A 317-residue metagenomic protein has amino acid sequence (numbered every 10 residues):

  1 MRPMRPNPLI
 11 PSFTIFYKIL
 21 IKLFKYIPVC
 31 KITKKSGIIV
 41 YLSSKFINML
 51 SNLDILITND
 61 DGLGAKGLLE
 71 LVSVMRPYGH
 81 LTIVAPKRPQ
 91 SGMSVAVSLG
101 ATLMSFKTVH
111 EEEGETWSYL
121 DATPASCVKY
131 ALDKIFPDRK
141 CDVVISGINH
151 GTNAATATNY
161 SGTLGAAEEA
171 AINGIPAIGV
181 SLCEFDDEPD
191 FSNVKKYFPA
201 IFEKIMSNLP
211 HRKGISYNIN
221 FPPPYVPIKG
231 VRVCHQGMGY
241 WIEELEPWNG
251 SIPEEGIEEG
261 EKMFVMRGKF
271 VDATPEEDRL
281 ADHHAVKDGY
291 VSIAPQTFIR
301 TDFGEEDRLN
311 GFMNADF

Functional and structural regions predicted by a protein language model:
R2-P8, S12-F13, C30, S36: Low-acidity, Ser/Thr- and Arg-rich intrinsically disordered low-complexity segments
Y17-L20, L42: Short hydrophobic targeting helices and cationic amphipathic motifs that mediate membrane/organellar targeting
L50, N208-R212, S216, N220-F317: C-terminal accessory domains and tails appended to enzymatic cores
L50-I55, K66-K134, D138-K140: A cross-family phosphate/adenosyl-ligand binding-site feature
T152-S161: Glycine/threonine-rich flexible loop motifs
A166-A170: Hydrophobic/aromatic ligand-binding patch that stacks against planar heteroaromatic rings of cofactors or nucleotides
I178-K204: Short, glycine-/small-residue-rich phosphate/pyrophosphate-handling segment
